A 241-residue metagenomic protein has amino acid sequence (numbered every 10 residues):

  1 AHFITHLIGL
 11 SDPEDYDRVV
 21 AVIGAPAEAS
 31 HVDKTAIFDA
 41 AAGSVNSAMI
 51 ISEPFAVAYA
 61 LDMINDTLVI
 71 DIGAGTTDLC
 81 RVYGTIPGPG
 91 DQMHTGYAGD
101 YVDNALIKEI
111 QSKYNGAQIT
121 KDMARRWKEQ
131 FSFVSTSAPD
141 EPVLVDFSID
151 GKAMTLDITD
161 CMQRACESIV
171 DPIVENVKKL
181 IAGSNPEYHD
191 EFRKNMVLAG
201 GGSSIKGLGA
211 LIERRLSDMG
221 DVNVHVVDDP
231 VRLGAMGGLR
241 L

Functional and structural regions predicted by a protein language model:
A1-I72, V82-V174, K178-M196, S203-D229 (+2 more regions): Nucleotide/phosphate-binding catalytic cleft detector across ATP-hydrolyzing and phosphate-transferring enzymes
A74-T76: Short acidic, Gly/Ser-rich segments with clustered Asp/Glu that frequently serve as metal-coordination loops in enzyme
